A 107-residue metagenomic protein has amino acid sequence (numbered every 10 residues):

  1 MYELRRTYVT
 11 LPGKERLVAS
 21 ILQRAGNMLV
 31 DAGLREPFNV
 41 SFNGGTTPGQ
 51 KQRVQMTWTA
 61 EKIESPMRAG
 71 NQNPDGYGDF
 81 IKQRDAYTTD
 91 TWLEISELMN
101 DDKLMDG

Functional and structural regions predicted by a protein language model:
M1-Y2, T47-Q50: Short, flexible turn/loop "capping" segments at secondary-structure junctions
Y2-V9, Q55: Active-site-flanking beta-strand signature of metal-NTP-handling nucleotidyl enzymes and homologous cyclase-like
V9-S20: Short, surface-exposed ligand-recognition loops at beta-strand->loop->(often short) alpha-helix junctions that present
T10-P12, A60-K62, E97-N100: Non-catalytic surface loops within mature trypsin-like serine protease
E15, S65-M67, D102: Intrinsically disordered, low-complexity acidic/polar segments
R24-N39, G49-Q50, T57-I95: An amphipathic, aromatic/His-enriched active-site/gating alpha helix that lines ligand/cofactor pockets
I95-G107: Short, low-order "capping/linker" segments at domain edges
